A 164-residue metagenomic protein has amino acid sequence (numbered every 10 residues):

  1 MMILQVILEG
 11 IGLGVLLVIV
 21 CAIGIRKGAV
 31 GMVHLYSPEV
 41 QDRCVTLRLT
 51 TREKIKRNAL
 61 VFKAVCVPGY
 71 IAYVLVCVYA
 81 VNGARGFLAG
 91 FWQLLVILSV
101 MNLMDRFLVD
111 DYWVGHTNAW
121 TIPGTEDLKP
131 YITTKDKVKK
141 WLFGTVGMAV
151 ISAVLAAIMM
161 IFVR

Functional and structural regions predicted by a protein language model:
I7-G31, I97-W113: Hydrophobic alpha-helical membrane-embedded segments
E9, G83-V100: Interfacial segments of alpha-helical transmembrane regions
L16-N58: Interfacial loop at the N-terminal end of multi-pass membrane proteins
Q41-I55, T121-K139: Short membrane-interface loop/juxtamembrane segments of multi-pass integral membrane proteins
A59-Y79, K140-V154: Core segments of transmembrane alpha-helices that mediate helix-helix packing or line hydrophobic substrate/ligand
L98-D110, I132-I151: C-terminal halves and exits of single transmembrane alpha-helices
R106-E126: Juxtamembrane non-transmembrane "cap" segments at the membrane-aqueous interface of multi-pass membrane proteins
L155-R164: Juxtamembrane boundary at the C-terminal end of a transmembrane helix
